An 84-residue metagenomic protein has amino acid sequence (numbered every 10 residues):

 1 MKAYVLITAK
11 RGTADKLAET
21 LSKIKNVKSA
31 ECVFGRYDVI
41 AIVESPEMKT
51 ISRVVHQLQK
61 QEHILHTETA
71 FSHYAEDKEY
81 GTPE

Functional and structural regions predicted by a protein language model:
M1-E84: A compositional/biophysical signature of low hydrophobicity enriched in polar/charged and small residues
